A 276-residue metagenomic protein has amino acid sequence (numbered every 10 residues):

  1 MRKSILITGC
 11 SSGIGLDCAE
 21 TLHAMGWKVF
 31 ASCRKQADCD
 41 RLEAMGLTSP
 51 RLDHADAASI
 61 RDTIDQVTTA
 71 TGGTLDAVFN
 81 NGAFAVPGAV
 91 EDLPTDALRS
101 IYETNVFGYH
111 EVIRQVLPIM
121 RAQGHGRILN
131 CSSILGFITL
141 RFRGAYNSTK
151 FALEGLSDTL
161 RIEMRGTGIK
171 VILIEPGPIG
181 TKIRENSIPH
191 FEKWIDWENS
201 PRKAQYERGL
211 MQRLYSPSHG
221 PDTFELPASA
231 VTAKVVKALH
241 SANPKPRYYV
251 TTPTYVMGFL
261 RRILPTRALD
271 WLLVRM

Functional and structural regions predicted by a protein language model:
S11-S12: Conserved glycine-rich cofactor-binding loop
M45-A58: Rossmann-fold cofactor-recognition segment
A89-V90, A97-R99: Substrate-binding pocket helix/loop in short-chain dehydrogenase/reductase
I113, T149-A152: Active-site helix of classical SDR
I113-R114, D158: A short, exposed helix-loop element centered on a Lys and neighboring polar residues
S133: Residue(s) in the substrate-gating loop at a strand-loop-helix junction that position the organic substrate next
G166-K245: SDR active-site lid
